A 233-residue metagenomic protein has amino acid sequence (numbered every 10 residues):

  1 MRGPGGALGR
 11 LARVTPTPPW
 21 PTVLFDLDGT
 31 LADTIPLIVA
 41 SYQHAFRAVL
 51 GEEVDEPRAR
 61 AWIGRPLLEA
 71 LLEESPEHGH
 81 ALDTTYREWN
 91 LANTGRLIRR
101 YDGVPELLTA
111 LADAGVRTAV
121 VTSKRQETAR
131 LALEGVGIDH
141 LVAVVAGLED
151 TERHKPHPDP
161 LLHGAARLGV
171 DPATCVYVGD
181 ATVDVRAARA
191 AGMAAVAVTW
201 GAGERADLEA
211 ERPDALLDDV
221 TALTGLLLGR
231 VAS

Functional and structural regions predicted by a protein language model:
R2-P21, P57, T109-A112, Q126 (+1 more regions): Asp-based, Mg2+/Mn2+-dependent phosphohydrolase catalytic module
T15-L27, L31-E106, A112-A114, R130: N-terminal helical cap/lid subdomain that shapes the substrate entry/recognition surface in HAD-like hydrolases
T30, T122-K124: Conserved phosphate-coupling serine/threonine residues in phosphotransfer and NTP-handling enzymes
T94-I98, S123, A194-A195: Short, flexible loop segments at the rims of nucleotide/cofactor-binding pockets, characterized by
